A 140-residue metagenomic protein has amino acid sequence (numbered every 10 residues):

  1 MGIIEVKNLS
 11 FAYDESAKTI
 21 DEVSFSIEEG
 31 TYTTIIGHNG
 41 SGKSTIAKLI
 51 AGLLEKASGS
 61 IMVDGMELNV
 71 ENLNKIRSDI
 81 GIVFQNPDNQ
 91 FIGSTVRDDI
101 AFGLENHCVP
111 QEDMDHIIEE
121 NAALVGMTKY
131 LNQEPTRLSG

Functional and structural regions predicted by a protein language model:
M1-V6, S10-E22, V70-N72, Q111: A short, flexible loop at the N-terminus of ABC-type nucleotide-binding domains that lies
I36-H38: The feature captures the beta-strand-to-loop junction immediately N-terminal to the Walker
A51: Helix-to-loop junction immediately C-terminal to a conserved catalytic motif
G59-E67, I76: Conserved ABC transporter NBD signature motif
D88, S94-E105, D115, E119: Short helical segment in ABC ATPase nucleotide-binding domains corresponding to the A-loop/adjacent helical element
E112-Y130: Conserved ABC ATPase "signature" region
Q133-L138: Conserved ABC ATPase signature
